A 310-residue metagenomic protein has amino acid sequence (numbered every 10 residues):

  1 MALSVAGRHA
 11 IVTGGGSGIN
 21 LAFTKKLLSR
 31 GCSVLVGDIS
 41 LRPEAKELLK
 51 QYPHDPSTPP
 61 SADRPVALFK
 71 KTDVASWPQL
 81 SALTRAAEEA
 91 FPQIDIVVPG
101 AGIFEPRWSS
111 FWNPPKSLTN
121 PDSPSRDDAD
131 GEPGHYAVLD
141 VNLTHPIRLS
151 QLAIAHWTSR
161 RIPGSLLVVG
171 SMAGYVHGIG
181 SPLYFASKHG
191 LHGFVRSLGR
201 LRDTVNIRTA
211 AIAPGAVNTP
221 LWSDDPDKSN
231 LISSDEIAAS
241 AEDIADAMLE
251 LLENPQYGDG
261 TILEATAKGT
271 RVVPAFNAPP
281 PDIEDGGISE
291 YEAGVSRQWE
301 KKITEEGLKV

Functional and structural regions predicted by a protein language model:
A2-L35: Canonical Rossmann dinucleotide-binding motif of NAD(H)/NADP(H)-dependent dehydrogenases/reductases, specifically
R30, H156-R160, V176, S197-R208 (+1 more regions): Active-site-adjacent segment of SDR/Rossmann-fold oxidoreductases
R30-E47: Conserved glycine-rich Rossmann-like NAD(P)H-binding loop of the short-chain dehydrogenase/reductase
R42-E44, K71-R85: The beta1-alpha1 cofactor-binding region of Rossmann-like NAD(H)/NADP(H)-dependent oxidoreductases
E89, G102, A137-R161, G199-R200: Amphipathic alpha-helical dimer-interface segment in Rossmann-like NAD(P)H-dependent oxidoreductases
P114-S150, L167, L191: Catalytic Tyr-X3-Lys loop
S171: Residue(s) in the substrate-gating loop at a strand-loop-helix junction that position the organic substrate next
A211, K228-G286, E290-V310: C-terminal helical subdomain
